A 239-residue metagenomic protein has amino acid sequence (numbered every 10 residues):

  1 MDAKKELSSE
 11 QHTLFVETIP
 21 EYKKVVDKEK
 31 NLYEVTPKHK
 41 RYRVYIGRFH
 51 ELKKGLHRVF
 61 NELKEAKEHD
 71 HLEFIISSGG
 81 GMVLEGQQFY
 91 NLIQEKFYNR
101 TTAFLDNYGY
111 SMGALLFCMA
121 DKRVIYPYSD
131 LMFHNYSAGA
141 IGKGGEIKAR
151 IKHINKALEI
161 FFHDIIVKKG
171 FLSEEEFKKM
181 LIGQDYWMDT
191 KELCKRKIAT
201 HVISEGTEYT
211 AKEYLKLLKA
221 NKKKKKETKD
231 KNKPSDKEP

Functional and structural regions predicted by a protein language model:
M1-P239: N-terminal organellar transit peptides
